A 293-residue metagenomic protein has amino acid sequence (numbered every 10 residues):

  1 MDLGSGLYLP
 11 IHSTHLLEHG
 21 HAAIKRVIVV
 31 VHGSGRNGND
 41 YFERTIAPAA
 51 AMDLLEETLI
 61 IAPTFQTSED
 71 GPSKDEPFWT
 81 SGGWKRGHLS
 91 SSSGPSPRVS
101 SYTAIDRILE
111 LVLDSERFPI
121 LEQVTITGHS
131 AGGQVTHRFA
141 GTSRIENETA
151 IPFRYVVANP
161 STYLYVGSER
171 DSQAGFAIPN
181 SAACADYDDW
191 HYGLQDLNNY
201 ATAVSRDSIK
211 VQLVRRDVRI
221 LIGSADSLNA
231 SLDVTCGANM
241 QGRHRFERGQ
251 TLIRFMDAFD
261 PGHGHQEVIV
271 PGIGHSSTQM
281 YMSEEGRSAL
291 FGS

Functional and structural regions predicted by a protein language model:
M1-V27, G35, N39-L59, W84-S93 (+8 more regions): A domain-start/cap signature at the N-terminus of enzymes
I28-G33, A62, I220: Structural cue for short, hydrophobic secondary-structure segments
H32-R36, S161: Active-site glycine-rich loops that stabilize anionic/oxyanionic intermediates across multiple enzyme folds
T45-I46, G133-E146, E284: Short glycine-enriched nucleophile-adjacent loop and the immediately C-terminal alpha-helix near the catalytic center
F65-V99: Cap/lid segment of the alpha/beta-hydrolase catalytic domain
G128-G132: Gly/Ala-rich beta-loop-alpha elbow adjacent to hydrolase catalytic centers
A150-A258: The feature captures the conserved acid-bearing segment of alpha/beta-hydrolase catalytic domains
L221, D233-V234, Q250-S293: C-terminal catalytic histidine-bearing segment of alpha/beta-hydrolase fold enzymes
